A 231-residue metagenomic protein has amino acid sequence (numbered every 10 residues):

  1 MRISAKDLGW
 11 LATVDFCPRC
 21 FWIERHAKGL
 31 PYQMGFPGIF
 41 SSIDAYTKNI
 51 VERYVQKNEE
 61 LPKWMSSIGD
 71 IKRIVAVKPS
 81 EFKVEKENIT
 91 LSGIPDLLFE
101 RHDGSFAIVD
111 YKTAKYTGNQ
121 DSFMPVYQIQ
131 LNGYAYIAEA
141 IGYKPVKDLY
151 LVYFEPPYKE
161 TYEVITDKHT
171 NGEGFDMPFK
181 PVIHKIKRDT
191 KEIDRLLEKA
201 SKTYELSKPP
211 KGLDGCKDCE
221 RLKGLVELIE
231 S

Functional and structural regions predicted by a protein language model:
M1-S105: Metal-dependent nuclease catalytic cores that hydrolyze phosphodiester bonds in DNA/RNA, characterized by
A5-K6, A140-S231: Metal-dependent nuclease catalytic regions and adjoining charged, substrate-binding loops involved in nucleic-acid end
T13, F99, A107-D110, V146-Y153 (+1 more regions): A structural signal for short, well-ordered beta-strand segments and their strand-loop junctions that often border
F36-F40, Y116-P125, V182-I186: Short histidine-centered catalytic/ligand-binding loop motif
I94-L98, A107-Y116, Q130: Active-site ExK catalytic segment of metal-dependent nucleases
H102-D110, E192-R195: Active-site-adjacent bridging/hinge elements
K115-T117, P157-Y158: Feature marks short, surface-exposed loop/turn motifs that line or immediately flank catalytic pockets and channel
F123-Y150: Metal-dependent nuclease catalytic cores in nucleic-acid-processing enzymes, especially RNase H-like/related
